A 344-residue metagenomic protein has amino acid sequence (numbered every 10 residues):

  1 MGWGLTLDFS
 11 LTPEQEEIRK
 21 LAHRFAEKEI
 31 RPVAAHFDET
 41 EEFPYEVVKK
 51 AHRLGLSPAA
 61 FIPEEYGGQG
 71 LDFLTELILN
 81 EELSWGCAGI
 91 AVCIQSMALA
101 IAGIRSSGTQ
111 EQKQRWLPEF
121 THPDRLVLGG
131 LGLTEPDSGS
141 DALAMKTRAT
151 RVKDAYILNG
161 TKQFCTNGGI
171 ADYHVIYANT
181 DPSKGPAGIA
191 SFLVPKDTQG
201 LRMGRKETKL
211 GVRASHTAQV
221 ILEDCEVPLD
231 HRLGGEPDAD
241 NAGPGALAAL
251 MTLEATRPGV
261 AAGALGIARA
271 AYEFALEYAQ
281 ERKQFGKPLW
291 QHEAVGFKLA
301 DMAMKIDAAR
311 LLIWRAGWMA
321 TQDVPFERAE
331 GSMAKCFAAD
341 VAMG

Functional and structural regions predicted by a protein language model:
F9-I18, W85, R202-D307: Glycine-rich beta->alpha junctions and the first turn(s) of the following alpha-helix
R24, P32, L56, S138 (+4 more regions): Alpha-helix capping/hinge segments and adjacent helical runs
R31-T40, L276, Q280-K287, A303-F337: C-terminal helix-coil-helix/basic helical segment that borders enzyme active sites and/or dimer interfaces and provides
R53-L126, T166-Y173, G185, A320: Internal helix-loop-helix
R125-T134: A short, Trp-centered hydrophobic/proline-enriched beta-strand micro-motif
E135-D141, Y156, C165: Hydrophobic, small-residue-rich alpha-helical packing segments that form membrane-like cores
T147-T150: A structural signal for short hydrophobic beta-strand segments in well-ordered beta-sheet cores
N159-M203: A short core secondary-structure module
